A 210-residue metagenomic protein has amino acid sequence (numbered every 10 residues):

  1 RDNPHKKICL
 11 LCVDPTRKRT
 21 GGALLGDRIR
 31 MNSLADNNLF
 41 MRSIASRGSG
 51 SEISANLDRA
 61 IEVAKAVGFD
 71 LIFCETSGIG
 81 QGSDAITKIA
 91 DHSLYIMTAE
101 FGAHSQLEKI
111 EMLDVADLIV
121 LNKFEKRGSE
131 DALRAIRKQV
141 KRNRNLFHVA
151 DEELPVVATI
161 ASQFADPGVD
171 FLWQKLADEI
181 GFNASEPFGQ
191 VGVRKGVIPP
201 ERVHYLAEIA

Functional and structural regions predicted by a protein language model:
R1-T87, H92-I96: Nucleotide-state-sensitive switch-loop elements of NTP-binding domains
P4-K7, I72, S105, K141-H148: Active-site phosphate-binding and catalytic loops of NTP-dependent enzymes
R17-R19, G102-A103, A165: Flexible, glycine-rich phosphate/dinucleotide-binding loops and adjacent beta-alpha linkers at cofactor/substrate
A45, S49-N56, G78, E108 (+4 more regions): Catalytic cores of large soluble enzymes that bind and process phosphate-bearing ligands
T76-L121, R127-A135: Conserved P-loop NTPase nucleotide-binding/switch module
I110-N183: Canonical P-loop GTPase G-domain recognition
F182-A210: Extended helical scaffolds that flank P-loop GTPase cores
